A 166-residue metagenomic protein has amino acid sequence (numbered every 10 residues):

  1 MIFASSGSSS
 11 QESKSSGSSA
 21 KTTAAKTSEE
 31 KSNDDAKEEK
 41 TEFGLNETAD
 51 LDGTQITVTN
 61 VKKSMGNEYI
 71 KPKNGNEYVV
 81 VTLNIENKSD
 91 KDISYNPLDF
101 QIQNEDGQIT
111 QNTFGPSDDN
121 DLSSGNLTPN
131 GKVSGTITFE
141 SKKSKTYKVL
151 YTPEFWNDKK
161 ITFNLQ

Functional and structural regions predicted by a protein language model:
I2-Q166: Conserved functional micro-motifs across diverse proteins
